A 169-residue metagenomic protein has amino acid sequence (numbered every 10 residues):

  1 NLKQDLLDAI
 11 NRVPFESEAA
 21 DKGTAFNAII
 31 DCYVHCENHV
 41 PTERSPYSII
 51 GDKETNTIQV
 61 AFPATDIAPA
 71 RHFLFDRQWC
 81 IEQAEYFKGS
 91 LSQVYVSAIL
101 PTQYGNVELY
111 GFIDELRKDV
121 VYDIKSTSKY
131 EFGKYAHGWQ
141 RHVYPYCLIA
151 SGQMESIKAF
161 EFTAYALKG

Functional and structural regions predicted by a protein language model:
N1-F112: Metal-dependent nuclease catalytic cores that hydrolyze phosphodiester bonds in DNA/RNA, characterized by
G89, Q93-G169: Mg2+/Mn2+-dependent nuclease catalytic core
